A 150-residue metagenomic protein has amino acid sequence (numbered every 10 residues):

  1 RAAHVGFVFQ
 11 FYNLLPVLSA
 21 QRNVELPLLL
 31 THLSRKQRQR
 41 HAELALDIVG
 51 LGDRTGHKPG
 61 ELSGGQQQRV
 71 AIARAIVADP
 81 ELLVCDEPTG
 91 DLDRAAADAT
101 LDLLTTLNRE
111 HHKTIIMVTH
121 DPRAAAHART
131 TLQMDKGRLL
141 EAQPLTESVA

Functional and structural regions predicted by a protein language model:
R1-K136: ABC family nucleotide-binding domain
T130, R138-A150: Conserved beta-strand-loop-alpha-helix hinge in the C-terminal portion of ABC ATPase nucleotide-binding domains
